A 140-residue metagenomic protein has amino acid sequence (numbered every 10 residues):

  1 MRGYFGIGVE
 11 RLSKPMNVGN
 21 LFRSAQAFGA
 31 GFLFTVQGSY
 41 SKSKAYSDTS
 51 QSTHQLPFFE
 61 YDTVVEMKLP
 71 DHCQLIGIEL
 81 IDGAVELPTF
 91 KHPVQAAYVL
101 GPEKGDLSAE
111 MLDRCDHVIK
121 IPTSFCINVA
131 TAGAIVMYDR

Functional and structural regions predicted by a protein language model:
M1-L80, A134: RNA substrate-binding interface of SAM-dependent RNA methyltransferases
F5, Q74-I76, V94-Y98, H117 (+1 more regions): Generic beta-strand structural signal
S13, S47, P88-P93, P122 (+1 more regions): Generic, ordered loop/turn and secondary-structure boundary motif
M16-N17, V85, D106, I127-N128: Residues that form or flank phosphate/diphosphate-binding pockets in enzymes that use nucleotide phosphates
A27, M111-R140: Structured adenosyl-cofactor binding patch, chiefly the S-adenosyl-L-methionine
G38-Y40, E103-G105, P122-I127: Short, acidic/turn-prone active-site loops that include or flank metal/cofactor- and phosphate-binding residues
T63-V64, E103, R140: Short loop segments at secondary-structure junctions
I81-R114, V118-I121: Active-site/ligand-binding-proximal alpha/beta "capping" segment
